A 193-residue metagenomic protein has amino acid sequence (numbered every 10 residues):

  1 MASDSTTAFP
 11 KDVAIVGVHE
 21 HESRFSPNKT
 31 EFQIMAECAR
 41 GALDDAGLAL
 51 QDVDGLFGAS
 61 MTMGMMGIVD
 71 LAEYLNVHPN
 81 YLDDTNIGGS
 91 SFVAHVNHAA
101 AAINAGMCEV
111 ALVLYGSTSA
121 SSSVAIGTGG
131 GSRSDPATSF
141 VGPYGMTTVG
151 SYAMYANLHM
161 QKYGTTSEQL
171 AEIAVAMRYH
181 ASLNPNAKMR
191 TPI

Functional and structural regions predicted by a protein language model:
M1-N86, N104-A105, L112-I193: Conserved "HGTGT" condensation-loop signature of ketosynthase/thiolase-family condensing enzymes that catalyze
G88-S91: Short helix-initiation/N-cap motifs at beta->coil->alpha
A94: Active-site histidine-anchored catalytic micro-motif
